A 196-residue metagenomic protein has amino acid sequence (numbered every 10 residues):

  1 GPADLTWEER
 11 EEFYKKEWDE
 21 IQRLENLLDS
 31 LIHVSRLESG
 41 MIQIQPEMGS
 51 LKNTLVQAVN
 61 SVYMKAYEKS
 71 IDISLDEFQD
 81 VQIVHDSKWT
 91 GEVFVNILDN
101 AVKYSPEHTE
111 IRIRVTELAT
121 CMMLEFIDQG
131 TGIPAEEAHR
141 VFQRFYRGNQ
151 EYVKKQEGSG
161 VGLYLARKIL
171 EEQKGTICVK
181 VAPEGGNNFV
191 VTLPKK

Functional and structural regions predicted by a protein language model:
D19-L24: Short alpha-helical segment of the dimerization/phosphotransfer core of two-component systems
S39-I44, Q82-D86: Conserved micro-motifs of the catalytic ATP-binding
Q45-M48, Y67, D72-Q82: Conserved catalytic submotifs in the C-terminal HATPase_c
V56-E68: Short alpha-helical segment within the cytosolic histidine kinase core of two-component systems
A101-V102: Short helix-loop "hinge" at the ATP-lid/N-box region of the Bergerat-fold HATPase_c
I133-F145: Short conserved segment of the HATPase_c
K174-T176: Conserved glycine-rich
